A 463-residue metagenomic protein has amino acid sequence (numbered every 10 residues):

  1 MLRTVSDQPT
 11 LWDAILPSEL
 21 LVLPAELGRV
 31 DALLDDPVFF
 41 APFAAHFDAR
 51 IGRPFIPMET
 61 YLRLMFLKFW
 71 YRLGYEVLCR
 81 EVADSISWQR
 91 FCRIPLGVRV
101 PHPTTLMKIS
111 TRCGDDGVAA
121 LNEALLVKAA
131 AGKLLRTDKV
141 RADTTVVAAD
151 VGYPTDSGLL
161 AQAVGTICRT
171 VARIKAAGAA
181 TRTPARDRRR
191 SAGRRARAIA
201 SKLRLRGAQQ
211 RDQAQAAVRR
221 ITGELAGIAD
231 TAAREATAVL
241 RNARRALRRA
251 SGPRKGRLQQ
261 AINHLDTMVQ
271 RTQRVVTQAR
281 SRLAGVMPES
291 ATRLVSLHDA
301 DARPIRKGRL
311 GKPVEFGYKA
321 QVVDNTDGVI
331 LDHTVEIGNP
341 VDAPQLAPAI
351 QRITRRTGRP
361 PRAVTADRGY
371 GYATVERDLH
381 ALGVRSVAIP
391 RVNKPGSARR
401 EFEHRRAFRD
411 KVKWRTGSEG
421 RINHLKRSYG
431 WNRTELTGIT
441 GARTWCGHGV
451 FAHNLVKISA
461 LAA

Functional and structural regions predicted by a protein language model:
M1-D36, A41, I458-A463: Charged, often Cys/His-bearing segments associated with DNA-binding zinc-finger transcription factors
P42-R63, F69-R136: Basic, low-complexity intrinsically disordered segments
L64, L78, H102-L106, K139-A148 (+8 more regions): Short, conserved catalytic/metal-binding motifs centered on acidic residues
L96-D299: Active-site- or DNA-interface-adjacent structural scaffold in DNA-acting proteins
G285-D324: Active-site cores of enzymes that catalyze phosphoryl transfer or operate on phosphate-rich substrates
L310-T357: Electropositive, glycine- and tryptophan-enriched low-complexity nucleic-acid-binding patches
A363, R368-T440, T444: Helix-centered, glycine/charged polyanion-binding patches within enzymatic domains that contact phosphate-containing
T440-A463: In a subset of proteins, long, contiguous C-terminal domains/tails are tracked
